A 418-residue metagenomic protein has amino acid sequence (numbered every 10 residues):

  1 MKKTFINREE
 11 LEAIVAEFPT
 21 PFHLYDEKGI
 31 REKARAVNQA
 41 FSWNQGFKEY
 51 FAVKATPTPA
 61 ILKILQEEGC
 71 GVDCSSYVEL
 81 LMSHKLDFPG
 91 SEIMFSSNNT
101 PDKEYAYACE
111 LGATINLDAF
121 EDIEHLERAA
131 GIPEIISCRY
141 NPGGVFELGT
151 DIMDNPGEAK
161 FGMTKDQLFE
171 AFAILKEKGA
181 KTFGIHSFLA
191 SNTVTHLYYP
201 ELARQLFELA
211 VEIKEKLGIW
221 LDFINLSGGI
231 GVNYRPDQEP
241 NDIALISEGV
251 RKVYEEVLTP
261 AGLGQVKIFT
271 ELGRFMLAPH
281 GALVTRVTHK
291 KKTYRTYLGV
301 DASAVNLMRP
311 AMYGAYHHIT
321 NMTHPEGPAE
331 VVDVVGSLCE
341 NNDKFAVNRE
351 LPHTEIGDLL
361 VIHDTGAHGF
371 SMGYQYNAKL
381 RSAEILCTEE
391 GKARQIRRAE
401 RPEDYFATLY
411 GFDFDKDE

Functional and structural regions predicted by a protein language model:
M1-I115, F120-E134, L175-K181, I213-E215 (+2 more regions): A charged N-terminal "starter" segment
I30, K54, S76, A108 (+6 more regions): Conserved, mostly hydrophobic/aromatic
P57-A60, P101, V145-F146, S191-T195 (+5 more regions): Flexible loop/turn segments at secondary-structure boundaries
G71, M94, T114-N116, S137-R139 (+8 more regions): Structured core elements
G131-V145: Glycine-rich, aromatic-flanked loop segments that form ligand/cofactor-binding clefts across common enzyme folds
P142-T288, L351: Active-site loop/helix belt of alpha/beta enzymes
L258, L263-E418: Charged (often Lys/Glu-rich) extended helix/loop segments that serve as interaction or gating elements
